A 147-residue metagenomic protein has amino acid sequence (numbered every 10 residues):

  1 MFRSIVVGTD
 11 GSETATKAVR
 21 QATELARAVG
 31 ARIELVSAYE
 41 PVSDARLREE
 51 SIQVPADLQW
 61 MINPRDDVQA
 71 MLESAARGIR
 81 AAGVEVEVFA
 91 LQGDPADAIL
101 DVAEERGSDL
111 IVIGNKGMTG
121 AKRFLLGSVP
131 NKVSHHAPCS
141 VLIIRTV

Functional and structural regions predicted by a protein language model:
M1, T14, S51, S74-I111: Structural beta-alpha unit
R3-A56, A82-V84: Small/aliphatic-rich secondary-structure junction motif
E34, E87, L142: Conserved beta-strand positions in the Rossmann-like core of class I SAM-dependent methyltransferases
S37, N115-K116, T146: Short secondary-structure boundary segments
V54-A70: A short acidic, glycine-rich active-site loop that binds or catalyzes chemistry on phosphate/adenosine moieties
L110-H135: Glycine-rich, Arg-bearing micro-motifs that act as flexible, cationic patches
R123, P138, T146: Short, conserved catalytic or interaction motifs in soluble domains
